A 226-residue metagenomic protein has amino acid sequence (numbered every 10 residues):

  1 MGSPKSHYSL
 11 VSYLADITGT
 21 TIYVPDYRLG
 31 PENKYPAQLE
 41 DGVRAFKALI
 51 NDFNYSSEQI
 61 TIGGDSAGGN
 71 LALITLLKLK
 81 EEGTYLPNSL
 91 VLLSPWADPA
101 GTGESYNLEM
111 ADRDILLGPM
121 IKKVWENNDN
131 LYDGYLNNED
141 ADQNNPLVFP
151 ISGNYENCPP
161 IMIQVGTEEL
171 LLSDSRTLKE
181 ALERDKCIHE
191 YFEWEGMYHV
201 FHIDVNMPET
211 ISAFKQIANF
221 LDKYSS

Functional and structural regions predicted by a protein language model:
M1-S226: Alpha/beta-hydrolase superfamily serine-hydrolase fold, recognizing
